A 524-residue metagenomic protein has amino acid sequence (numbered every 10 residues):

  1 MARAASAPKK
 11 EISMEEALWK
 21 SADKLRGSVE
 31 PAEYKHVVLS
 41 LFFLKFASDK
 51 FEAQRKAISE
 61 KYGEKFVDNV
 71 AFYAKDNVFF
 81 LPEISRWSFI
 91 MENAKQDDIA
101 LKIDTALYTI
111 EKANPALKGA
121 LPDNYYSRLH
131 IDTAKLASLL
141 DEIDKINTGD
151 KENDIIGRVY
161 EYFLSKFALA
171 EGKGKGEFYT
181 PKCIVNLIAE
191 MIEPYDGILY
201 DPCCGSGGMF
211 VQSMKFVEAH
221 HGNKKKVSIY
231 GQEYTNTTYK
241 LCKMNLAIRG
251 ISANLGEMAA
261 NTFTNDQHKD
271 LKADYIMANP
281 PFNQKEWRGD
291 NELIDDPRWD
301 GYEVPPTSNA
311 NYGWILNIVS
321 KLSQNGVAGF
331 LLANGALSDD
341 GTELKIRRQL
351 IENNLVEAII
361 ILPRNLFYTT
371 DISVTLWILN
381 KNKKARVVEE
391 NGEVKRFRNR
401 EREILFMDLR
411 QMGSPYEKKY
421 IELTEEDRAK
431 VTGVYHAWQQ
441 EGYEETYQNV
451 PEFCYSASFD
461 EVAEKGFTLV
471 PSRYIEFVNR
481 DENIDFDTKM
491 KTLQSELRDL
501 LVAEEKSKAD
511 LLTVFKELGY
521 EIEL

Functional and structural regions predicted by a protein language model:
M1-Y195, N254-Q267, I361-R364, N382 (+3 more regions): Non-catalytic, mostly N-terminal accessory regions of nucleic-acid modification and defense proteins
A17, K24, E33-F46, Y239 (+2 more regions): Conserved Class I SAM-dependent methyltransferase catalytic core
S28, W287-N309, N334-T342, P363-T369 (+2 more regions): Short, contiguous acidic/charged loop-to-helix segments that flank catalytic cores in large enzymes
L129, G149, C203, G231-T235 (+6 more regions): Hydrophobic alpha-helical scaffolding
G174-A278, N283-L293, R298-Y302, A333-N334 (+3 more regions): Conserved S-adenosyl-L-methionine
K272-A273, N309-N311, N325-L331, V356-E357 (+6 more regions): Active-site lining segments that contact anionic ligands and/or coordinate catalytic metals
F282-V304, N311, L344, Q349-E352 (+4 more regions): Accessory, often C-terminal, charged low-complexity segments
K285-G289, G329-F330, D339-E343, I359 (+4 more regions): Extended hydrophobic-aromatic, low-complexity segments
